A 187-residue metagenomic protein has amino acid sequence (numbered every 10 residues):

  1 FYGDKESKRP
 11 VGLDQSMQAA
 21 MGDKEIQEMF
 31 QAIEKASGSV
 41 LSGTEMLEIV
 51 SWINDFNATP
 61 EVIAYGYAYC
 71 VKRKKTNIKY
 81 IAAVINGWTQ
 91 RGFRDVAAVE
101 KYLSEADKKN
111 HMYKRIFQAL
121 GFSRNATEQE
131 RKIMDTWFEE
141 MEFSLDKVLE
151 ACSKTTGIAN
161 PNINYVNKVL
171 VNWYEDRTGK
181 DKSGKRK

Functional and structural regions predicted by a protein language model:
E6-A68, T89-D146, T178-K182, R186-K187: Long, charged low-complexity interaction segments
E61-V62, A68-Q90, F143-K182: Extended intrinsically disordered, low-complexity coil regions enriched in Ser, Thr, Gly, Ala and often Pro
